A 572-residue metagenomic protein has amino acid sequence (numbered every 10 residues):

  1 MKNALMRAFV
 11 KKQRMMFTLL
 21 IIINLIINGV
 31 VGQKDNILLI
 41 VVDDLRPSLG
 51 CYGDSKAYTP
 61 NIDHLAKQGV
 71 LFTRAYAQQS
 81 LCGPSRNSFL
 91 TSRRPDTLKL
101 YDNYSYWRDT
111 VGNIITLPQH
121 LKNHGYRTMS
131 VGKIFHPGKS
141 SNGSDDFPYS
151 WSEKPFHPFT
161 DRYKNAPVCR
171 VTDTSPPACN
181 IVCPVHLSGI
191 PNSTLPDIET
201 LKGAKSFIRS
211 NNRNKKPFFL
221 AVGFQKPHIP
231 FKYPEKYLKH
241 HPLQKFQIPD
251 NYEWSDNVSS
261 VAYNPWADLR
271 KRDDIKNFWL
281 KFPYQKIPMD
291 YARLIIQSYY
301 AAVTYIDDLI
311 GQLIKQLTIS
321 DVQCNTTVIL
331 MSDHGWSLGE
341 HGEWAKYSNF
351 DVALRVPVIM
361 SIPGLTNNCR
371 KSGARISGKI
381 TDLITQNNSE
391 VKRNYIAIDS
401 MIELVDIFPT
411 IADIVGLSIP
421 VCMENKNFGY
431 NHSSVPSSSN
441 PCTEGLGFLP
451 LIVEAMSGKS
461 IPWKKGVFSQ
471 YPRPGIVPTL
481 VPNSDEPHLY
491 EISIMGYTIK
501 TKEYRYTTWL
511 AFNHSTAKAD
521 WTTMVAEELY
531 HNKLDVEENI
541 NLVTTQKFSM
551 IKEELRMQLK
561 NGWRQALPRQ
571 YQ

Functional and structural regions predicted by a protein language model:
M1-K11: N-terminal secretory signal peptides that target proteins for export/translocation
Q13-G29: Cleavable N-terminal signal peptides of Sec/SRP-targeted secreted and luminal proteins
G29-W521, A526, V536-M557, Y571: Formylglycine-dependent sulfatase
P568: Mixed-charge, Lys/Arg-enriched low-complexity segments
